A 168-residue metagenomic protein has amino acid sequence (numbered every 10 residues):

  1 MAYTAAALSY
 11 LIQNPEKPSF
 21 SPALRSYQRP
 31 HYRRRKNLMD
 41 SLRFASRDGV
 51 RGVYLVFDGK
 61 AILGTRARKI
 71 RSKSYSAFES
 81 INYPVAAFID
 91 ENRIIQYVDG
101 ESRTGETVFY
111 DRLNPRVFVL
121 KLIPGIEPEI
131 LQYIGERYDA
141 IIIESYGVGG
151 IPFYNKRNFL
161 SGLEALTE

Functional and structural regions predicted by a protein language model:
M1, S26-Q28, V148: Solvent-exposed loop/turn segments at secondary-structure junctions within structured extracellular/periplasmic domains
M1-P15, F153-S161: Short Gly/Thr/Asp-enriched flexible loops that form oxyanion-binding sites at enzyme active sites
A7, D40-F44, V85, Y133 (+1 more regions): Alpha-helical scaffold segments in soluble metabolic enzymes
N14-P18, A165-E168: A short helix->loop->beta-strand "cap" motif at the edges of active sites that frequently abuts
S19-S21, I142-I143: Structural recognition of the beta-strand scaffold that forms the well-ordered cores of secreted hydrolase catalytic
S21-D90: Internal gly/pro-rich beta-alpha loop/helix module that stabilizes soluble enzyme cofactors or their anionic handles
L63-V148, F153-Y154: Accessory alpha-helical/coil subdomains and C-terminal extensions that flank or cap enzyme catalytic cores
Y146-E168: CN hydrolase (nitrilase-like) catalytic-core segments centered on the catalytic cysteine and neighboring Lys/Glu
